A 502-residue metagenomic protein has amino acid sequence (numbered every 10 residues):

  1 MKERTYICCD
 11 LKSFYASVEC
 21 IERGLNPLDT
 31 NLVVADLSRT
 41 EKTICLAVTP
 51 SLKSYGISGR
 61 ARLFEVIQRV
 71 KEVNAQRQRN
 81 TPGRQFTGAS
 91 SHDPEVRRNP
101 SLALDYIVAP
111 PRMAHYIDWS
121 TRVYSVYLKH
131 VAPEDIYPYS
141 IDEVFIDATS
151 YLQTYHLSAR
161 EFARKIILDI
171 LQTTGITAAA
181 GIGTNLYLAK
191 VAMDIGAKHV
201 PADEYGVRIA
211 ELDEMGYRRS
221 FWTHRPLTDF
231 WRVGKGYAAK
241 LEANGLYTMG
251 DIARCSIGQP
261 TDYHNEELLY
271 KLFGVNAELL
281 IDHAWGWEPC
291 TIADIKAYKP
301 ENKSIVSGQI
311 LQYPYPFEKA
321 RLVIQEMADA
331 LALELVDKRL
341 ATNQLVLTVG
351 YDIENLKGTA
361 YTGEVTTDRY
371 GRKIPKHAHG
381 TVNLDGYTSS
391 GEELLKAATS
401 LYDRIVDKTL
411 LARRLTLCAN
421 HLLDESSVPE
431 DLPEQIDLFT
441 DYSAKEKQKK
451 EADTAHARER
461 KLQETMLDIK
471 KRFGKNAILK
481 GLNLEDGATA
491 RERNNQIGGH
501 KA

Functional and structural regions predicted by a protein language model:
M1-I292, S443-A502: Gly/Gly-Pro- and Ser/Thr-rich, intrinsically disordered tail segments characteristic of DNA damage-repair and tolerance
C8, D229, Y237-A412, S427 (+1 more regions): DNA-contacting surface of Y-family translesion DNA polymerases
K12-F14, S38-K42, Y351-L356, L422-S426: Short, charged/polar surface micro-motifs in flexible loops or helix N-caps
V18, G371-A502: Acidic, metal-coordinating catalytic segment for phosphate/diphosphate chemistry, firing primarily on the Nudix
K42-A47, V207-A210, G358-T359, H377 (+2 more regions): Short, well-ordered strand-loop elements centered on a beta-strand within folded domains, enriched for acidic residues
T177-A179, V346, T416: Residues at or immediately flanking beta-strands
I209-L212, L227, I305, V382 (+1 more regions): Short clusters of hydrophobic/aromatic residues that line enzyme substrate/ligand-binding pockets
